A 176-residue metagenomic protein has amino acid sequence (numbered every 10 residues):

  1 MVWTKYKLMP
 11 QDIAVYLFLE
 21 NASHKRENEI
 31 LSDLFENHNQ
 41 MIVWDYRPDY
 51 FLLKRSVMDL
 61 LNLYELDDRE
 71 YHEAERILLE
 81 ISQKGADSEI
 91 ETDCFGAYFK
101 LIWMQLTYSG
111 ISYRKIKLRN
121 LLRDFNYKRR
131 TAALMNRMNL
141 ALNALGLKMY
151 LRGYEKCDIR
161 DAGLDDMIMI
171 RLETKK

Functional and structural regions predicted by a protein language model:
L8, F18-E27, I111-I116: Short capping segments at the starts of secondary-structure elements
D12-F18, E29-N37, S56-L60, E73-E80 (+4 more regions): Charge-rich, solvent-exposed alpha-helical interaction surfaces
F18-E29, N39-R47, E65-D68: Charged, low-complexity interaction regions
L31, Y108-R129: Short glycine-rich, basic-tinged beta-strand/loop micro-motifs
N37-Y64, L122-I159: Charge-enriched amphipathic alpha-helical scaffolds
V43-C94: Long, low-complexity, charged/polar intrinsically disordered regions in eukaryotic proteins
S88-I116: An N-terminal amphipathic alpha-helical segment
M149-K176: C-terminal engagement modules used by replication, chromatin/transcription, nuclear envelope/ESCRT, and ubiquitin
